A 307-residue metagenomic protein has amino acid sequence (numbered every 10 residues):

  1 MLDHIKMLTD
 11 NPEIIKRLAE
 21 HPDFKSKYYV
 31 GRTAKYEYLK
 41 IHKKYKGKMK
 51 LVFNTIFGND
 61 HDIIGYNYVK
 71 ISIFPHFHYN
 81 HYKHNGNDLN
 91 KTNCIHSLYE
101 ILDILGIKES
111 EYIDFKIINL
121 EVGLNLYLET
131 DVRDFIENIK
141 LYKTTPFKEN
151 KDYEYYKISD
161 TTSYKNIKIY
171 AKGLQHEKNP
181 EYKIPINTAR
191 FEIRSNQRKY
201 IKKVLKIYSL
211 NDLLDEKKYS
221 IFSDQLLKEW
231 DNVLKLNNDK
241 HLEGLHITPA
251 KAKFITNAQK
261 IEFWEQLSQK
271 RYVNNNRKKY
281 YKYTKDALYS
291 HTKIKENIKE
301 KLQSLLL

Functional and structural regions predicted by a protein language model:
M1-I261, H291-L307: Structured, helix-rich domain cores that form ligand/interaction pockets
F263-Y272: Alpha-helical protein-protein interaction scaffolds
V273-Y281: Helix-turn-helix DNA-binding segment
A287: Short, basic alpha-helical nucleic acid-contact segments in DNA-binding proteins and DNA transaction factors
